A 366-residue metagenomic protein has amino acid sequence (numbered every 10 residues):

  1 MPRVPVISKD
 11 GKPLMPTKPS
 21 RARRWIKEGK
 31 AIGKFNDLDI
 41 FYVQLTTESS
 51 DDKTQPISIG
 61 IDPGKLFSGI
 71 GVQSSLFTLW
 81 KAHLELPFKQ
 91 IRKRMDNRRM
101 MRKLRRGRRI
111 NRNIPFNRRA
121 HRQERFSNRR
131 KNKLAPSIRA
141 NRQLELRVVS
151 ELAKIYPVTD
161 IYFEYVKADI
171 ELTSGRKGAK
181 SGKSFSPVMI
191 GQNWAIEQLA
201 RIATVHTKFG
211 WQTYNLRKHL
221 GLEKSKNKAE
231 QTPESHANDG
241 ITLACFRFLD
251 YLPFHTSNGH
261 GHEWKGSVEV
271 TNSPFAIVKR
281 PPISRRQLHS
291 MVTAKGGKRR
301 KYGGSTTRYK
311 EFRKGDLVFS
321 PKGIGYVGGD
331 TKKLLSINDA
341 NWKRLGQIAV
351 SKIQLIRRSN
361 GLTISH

Functional and structural regions predicted by a protein language model:
R3-P5, I70: Generic short beta-strand
S8: Short, acidic, Ser/Thr-enriched surface-loop or helix-capping motifs
T17-K53: Charged, flexible boundary elements
Q55-S74: Gly/Thr-rich phosphate-binding beta-strand-loop-beta motif of the actin/hexokinase/Hsp70
I70-V72, L335-A340: SH3/SH3-like beta-barrel fold
S75-E311, V350, L355-H366: Substrate-contacting helices/loops that form the catalytic groove of nucleic-acid and nucleotide-polymer processing
T306-K322: Short coil-to-beta transition motif at edge beta-strands of beta-rich domains
D316-L317, G323-N338: Short beta-strand-centered aromatic/proline hotspots
